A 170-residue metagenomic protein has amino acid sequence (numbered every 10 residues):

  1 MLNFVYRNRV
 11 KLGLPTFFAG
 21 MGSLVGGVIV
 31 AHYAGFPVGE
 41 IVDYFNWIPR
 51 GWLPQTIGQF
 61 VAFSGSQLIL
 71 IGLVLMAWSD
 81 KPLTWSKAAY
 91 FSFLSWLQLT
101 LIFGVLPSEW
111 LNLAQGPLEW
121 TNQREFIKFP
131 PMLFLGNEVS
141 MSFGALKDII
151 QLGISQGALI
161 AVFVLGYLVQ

Functional and structural regions predicted by a protein language model:
M1-L68, L73: Transmembrane alpha-helical insertion/packing segments
R9-F17, Q59, S86-S92, Q151-S155: Transmembrane alpha-helices of multi-pass eukaryotic membrane proteins
F18-V28, Y90-L118: Hydrophobic alpha-helical membrane-insertion segments
V28, H32, I71, L75 (+6 more regions): Short hydrophobic alpha-helical membrane-anchoring segments
F36-R50, W110-F143: Membrane-interfacial helical/loop segments at transmembrane boundaries in membrane proteins
P54-F63, K128-V162: Hydrophobic alpha-helical transmembrane segments
G65-K81, A145-Q170: Transmembrane alpha-helical segments in integral membrane proteins
I69-F103: Cytoplasmic juxtamembrane interface segments
